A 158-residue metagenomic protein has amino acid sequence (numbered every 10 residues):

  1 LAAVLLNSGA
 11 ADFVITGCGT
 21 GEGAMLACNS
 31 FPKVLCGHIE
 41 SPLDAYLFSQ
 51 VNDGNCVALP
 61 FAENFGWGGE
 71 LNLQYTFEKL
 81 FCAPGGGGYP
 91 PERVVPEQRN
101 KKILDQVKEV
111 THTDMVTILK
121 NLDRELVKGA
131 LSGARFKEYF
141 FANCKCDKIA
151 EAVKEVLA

Functional and structural regions predicted by a protein language model:
L1, I39-P42, T76: Charged helix-capping and loop-helix junction motifs
L1-G9: Short, well-structured alpha-helical segments in soluble
A11-G17, V34-C36: A short, small-residue-rich loop immediately preceding and capping a beta-strand
C18-G23, N64-F65: Gly/Ser/Thr-rich loops at beta-strand to alpha-helix junctions that form or flank small-molecule/cofactor-binding
G23-C36, E40-S41: Short Gly/Thr/Asp-enriched flexible loops that form oxyanion-binding sites at enzyme active sites
Y46-A158: C-terminal binding/interaction regions
